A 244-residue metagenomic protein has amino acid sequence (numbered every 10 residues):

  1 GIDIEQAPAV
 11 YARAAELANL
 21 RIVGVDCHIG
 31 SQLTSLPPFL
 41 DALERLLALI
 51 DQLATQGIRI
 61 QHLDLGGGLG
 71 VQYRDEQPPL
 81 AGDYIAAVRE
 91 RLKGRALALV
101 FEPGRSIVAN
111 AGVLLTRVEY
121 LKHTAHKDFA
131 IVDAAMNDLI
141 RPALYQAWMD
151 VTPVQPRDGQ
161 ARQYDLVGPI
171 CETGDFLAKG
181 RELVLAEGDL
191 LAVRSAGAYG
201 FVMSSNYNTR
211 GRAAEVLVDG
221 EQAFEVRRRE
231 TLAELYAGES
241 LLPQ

Functional and structural regions predicted by a protein language model:
G1-H62, V71-E76, A87: Active-site-proximal beta-alpha core segment in soluble small-molecule metabolic enzymes
G1-I4, P8, L40, P78 (+6 more regions): Electropositive phosphate-/nucleotide-binding environments in soluble metabolic enzymes
P8, S31, P37, Y73-Q77 (+4 more regions): Residue-level recognition of conserved structural "scaffold" positions that shape functional pockets and channels
C27-T34, L63-G70, G104-S106, A135-N137 (+2 more regions): Active-site beta-loop-alpha junctions enriched in small/polar residues
S35-D41, Q72-Y84, A109-Y120, K179-R181: Short glycine/threonine-rich loop-to-helix capping motif typified by GTGT followed within a few residues by an Asp-Pro
A87, A96-Q244: Charged (often Lys/Glu-rich) extended helix/loop segments that serve as interaction or gating elements
